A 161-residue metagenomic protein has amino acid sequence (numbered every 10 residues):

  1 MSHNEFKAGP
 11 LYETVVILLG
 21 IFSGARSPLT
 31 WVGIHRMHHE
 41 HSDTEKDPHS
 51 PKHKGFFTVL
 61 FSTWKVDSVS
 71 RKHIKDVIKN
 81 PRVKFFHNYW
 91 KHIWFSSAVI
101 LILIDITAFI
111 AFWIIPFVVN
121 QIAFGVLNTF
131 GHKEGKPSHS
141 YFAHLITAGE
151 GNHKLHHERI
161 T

Functional and structural regions predicted by a protein language model:
M1-V126, N152: Non-catalytic, topology-defining segments of multipass membrane proteins
N128-T161: Glycine/small-residue-rich hydrophobic helix-like segments
